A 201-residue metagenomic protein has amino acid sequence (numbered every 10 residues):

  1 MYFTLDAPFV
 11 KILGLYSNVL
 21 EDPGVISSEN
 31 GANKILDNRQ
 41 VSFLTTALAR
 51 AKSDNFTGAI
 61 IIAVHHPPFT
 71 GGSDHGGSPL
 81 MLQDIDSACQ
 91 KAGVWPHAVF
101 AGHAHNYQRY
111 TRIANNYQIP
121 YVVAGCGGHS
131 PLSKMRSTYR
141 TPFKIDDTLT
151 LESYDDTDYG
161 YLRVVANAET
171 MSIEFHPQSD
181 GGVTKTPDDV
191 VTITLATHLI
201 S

Functional and structural regions predicted by a protein language model:
M1-A101, N106-M135, Y154-D155, R163-I200: Metal-dependent phosphoester/phosphodiester hydrolase catalytic core
K134-T148: Short, surface-exposed loop/helix-turn segments at secondary-structure junctions that function as lids/hinges flanking
T148-Y154: Surface-exposed strand-loop-strand hairpins of Gram-negative outer-membrane beta-barrel proteins
